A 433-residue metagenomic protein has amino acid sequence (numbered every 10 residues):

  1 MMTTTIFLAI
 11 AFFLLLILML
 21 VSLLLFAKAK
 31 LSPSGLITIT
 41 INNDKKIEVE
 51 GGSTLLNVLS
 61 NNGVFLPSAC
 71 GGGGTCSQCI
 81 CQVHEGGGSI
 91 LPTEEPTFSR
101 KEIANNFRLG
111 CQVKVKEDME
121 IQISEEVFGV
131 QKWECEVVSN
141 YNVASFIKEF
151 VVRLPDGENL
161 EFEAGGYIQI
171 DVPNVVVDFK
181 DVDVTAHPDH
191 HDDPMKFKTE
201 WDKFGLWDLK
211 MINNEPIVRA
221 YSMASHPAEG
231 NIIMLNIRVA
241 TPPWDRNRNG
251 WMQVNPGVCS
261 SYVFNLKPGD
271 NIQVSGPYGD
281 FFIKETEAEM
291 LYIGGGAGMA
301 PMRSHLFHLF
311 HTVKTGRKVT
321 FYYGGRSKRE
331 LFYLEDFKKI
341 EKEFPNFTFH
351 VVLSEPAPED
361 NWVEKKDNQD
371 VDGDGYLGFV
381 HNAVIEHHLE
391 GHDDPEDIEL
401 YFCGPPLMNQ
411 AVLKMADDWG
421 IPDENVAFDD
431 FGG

Functional and structural regions predicted by a protein language model:
M2-G72, V83-A104, R317-G433: Reductase modules of NAD(P)H-dependent flavoproteins
L23-F26, K30, P96-R153, E158 (+1 more regions): Fe-S ferredoxin-like electron-transfer domains and their immediately adjacent linker/connector regions across
Q78, E120, Y167, P268-N271: Residue-level marker of beta-strand positions
E126-C135, I212-R219, L331: Short coil-to-beta-strand transition motifs
V138-P268, R326, V352-P356: Ferredoxin-reductase
Y262, S275-A288: A short, basic/flexible loop-to-alpha-helix module at the beginning of a structural domain
M299-V313: Histidine-anchored nucleotide/phosphate-binding helix
